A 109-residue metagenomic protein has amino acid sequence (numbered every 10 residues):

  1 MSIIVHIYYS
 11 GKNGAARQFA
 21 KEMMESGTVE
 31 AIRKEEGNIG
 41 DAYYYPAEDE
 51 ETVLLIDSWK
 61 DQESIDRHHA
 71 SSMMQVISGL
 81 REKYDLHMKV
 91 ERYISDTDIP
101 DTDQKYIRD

Functional and structural regions predicted by a protein language model:
M1-I4, R33-G37, L55, H87-E91: Short N-terminal helix-initiation segments at or just after the protein's N-terminus
I3-S10, G40-S71: Short, well-ordered beta-strand segments in beta-rich or mixed alpha/beta enzyme and ligand-binding folds
A15-N38, M73-I77: Short amphipathic alpha-helical segments
A16-Q18, S64, I99: Intrinsically disordered, low-complexity acidic/polar segments
V29-E35, I65-H69, S78-K83, R92: Glycine-rich loops and low-complexity Gly/Arg-rich segments that provide flexible linkers or classic glycine-based
I39-E51, V76-D109: Glycine-rich beta-strand-turn "strand-cap" elements at beta-sheet edges
